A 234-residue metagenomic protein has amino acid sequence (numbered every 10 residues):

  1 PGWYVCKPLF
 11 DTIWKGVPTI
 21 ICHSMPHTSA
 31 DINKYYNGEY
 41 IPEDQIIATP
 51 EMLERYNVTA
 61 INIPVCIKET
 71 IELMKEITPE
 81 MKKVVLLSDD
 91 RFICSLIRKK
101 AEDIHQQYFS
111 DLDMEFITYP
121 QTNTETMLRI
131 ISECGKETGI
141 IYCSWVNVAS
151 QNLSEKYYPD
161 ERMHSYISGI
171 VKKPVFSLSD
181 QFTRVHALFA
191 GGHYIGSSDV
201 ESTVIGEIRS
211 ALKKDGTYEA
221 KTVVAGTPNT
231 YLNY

Functional and structural regions predicted by a protein language model:
P1-Y234: Short hydrophobic alpha-helices and adjacent helix-cap/hinge residues
